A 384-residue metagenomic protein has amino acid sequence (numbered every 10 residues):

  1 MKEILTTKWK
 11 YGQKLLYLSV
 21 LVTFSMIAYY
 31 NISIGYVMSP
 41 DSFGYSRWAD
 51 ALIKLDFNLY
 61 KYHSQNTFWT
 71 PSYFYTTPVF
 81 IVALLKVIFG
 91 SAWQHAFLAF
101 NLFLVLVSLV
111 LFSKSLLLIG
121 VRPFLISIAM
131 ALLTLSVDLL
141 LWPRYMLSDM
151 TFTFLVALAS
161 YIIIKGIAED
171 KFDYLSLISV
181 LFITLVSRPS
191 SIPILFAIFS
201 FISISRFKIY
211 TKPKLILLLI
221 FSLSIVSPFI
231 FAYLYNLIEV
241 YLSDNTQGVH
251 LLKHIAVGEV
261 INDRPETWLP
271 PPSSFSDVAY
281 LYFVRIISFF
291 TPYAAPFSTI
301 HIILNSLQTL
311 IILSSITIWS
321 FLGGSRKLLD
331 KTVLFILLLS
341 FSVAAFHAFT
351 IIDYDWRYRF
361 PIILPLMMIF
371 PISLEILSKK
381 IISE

Functional and structural regions predicted by a protein language model:
S25-Y29, G44-W69, T77, G258-E266: Extracytosolic helix-loop segments that constitute the early lumenal/periplasmic catalytic or substrate-binding loops
Y45-K54, T67-S91, Y282-F289: Short hydrophobic/aromatic helix or loop-helix immediately within or flanking a transmembrane segment in polytopic
H95-N101, S276-S342: Membrane-interface anchor segments at the N-terminal boundary of transmembrane helices in multi-pass membrane enzymes
A99-G120, L158, S314-F321: Transmembrane-helix motifs of polytopic, lipid-linked glycan transferases
F100-F103, A131, L135-L158, I163 (+2 more regions): Multi-pass, polyprenyl lipid-linked donor-dependent membrane glycosyltransferases
F112-L135, T153-F154, K331, L338: Transmembrane-helix signature of polytopic, membrane-embedded enzymes that assemble or transfer cell-envelope glycans
L118-G120, A157-Y174, L374: Membrane-interface transmembrane helices that cradle and orient dolichyl/undecaprenyl
Y174-P189, I194-S200, L223: Membrane-interface alpha helices of multi-pass inner-membrane proteins
